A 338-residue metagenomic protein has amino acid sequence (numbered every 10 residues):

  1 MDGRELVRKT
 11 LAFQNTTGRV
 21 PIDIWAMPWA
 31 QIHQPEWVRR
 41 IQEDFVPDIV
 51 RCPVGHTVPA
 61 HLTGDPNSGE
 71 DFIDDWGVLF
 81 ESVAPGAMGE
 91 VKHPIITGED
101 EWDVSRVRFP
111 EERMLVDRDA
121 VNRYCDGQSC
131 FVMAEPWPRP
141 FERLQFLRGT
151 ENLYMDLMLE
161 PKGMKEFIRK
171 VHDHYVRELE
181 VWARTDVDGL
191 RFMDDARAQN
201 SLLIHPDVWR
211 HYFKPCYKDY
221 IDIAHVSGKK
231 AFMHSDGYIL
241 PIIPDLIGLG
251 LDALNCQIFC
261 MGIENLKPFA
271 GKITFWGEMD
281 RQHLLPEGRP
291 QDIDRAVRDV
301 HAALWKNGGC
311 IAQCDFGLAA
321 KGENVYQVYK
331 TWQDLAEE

Functional and structural regions predicted by a protein language model:
M1-I32, I73, S82, R106-E338: Active-site loop segments of alpha/beta catalytic cores
I22, V46-V54, I73, V78: Secondary-structure transition motif
W29-D65: Segments that shape or occlude catalytic/ligand-binding pockets
Q34-W37, T63-S68, A84-G86, K92-H93 (+3 more regions): Short aromatic-enriched loop/helix-cap "lid" or pocket-rim segments at secondary-structure transitions that line
F45-P53, H93-V107, P136-L147: An N-terminal domain-start capping segment
L62-R113, G127-F131: A contiguous, low-structure linker/loop signature
